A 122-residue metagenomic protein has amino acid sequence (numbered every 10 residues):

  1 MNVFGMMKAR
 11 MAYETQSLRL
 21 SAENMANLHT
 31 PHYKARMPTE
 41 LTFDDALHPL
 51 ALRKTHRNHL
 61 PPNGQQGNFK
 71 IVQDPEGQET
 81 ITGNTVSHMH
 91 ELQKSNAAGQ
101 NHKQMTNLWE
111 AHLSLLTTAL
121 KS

Functional and structural regions predicted by a protein language model:
M1-S122: Amphipathic alpha-helical polymerization modules
